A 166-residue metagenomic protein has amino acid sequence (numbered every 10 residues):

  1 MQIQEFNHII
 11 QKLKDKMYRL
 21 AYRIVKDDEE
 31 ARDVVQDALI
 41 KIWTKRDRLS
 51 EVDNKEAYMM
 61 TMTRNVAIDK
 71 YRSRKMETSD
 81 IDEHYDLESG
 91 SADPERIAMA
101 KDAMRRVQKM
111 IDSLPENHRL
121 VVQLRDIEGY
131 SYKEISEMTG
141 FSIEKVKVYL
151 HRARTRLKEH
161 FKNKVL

Functional and structural regions predicted by a protein language model:
M1-R19, R32, W43: A short, charge-rich alpha-helical start-of-domain segment used by transcription regulators
R19, D33-I40, D53-N65: Structural recognition of an alpha-helix C-terminal capping motif at a helix-to-coil junction
E29, K133, E144: Residues within helix-turn-helix
T61-I81, A100: Arg/Lys-rich amphipathic alpha helix in sigma70-family domain 2
E77-K101, S131: Internal acidic/polar
R105-L114: Short amphipathic alpha-helical boundary/capping segments
V121-R125: A short pre-motif secondary-structure segment
T139-N163: DNA-recognition helix of helix-turn-helix
